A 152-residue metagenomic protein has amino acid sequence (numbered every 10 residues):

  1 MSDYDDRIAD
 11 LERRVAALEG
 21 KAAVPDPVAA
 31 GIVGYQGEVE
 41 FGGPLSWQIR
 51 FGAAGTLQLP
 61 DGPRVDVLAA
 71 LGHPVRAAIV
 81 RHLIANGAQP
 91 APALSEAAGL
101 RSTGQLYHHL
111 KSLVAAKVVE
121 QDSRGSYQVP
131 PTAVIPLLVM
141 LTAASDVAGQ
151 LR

Functional and structural regions predicted by a protein language model:
D3-R13, A17-G55, G62, L138-R152: Amphipathic alpha-helical dimerization/coiled-coil segments that flank or bridge DNA-binding/regulatory modules
Q48-A78: Short alpha-helical segments that sit at the start of domains
A69-A70, P74, P90, R124-S145: Short, cationic-aromatic polyanion-contact patches
H73, A88, L100-T103: Alpha-helix boundary/capping and short turn/kink residues
I79, A88-A97: Short acidic, hydrophobic short linear motifs in intrinsically disordered regions
L100-V114: Short amphipathic alpha-helical interaction segments
V114-R124: A short, conserved structural fragment
